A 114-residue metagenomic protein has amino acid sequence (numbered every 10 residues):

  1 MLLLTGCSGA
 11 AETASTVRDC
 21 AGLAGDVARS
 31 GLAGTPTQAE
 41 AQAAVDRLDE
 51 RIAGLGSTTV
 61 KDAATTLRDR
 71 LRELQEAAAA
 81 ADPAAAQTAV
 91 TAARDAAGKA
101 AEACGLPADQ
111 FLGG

Functional and structural regions predicted by a protein language model:
L3-G6: C-terminal motif of bacterial Sec signal peptides marking the signal peptidase cleavage site
S8-A11: Bacterial signal peptide processing site
T16-C104: Alpha-helical segments in soluble extracytoplasmic regions
A100-G114: Short, low-complexity, Pro/Ser/Thr/Gly-rich segments in the mature regions of secreted, periplasmic
